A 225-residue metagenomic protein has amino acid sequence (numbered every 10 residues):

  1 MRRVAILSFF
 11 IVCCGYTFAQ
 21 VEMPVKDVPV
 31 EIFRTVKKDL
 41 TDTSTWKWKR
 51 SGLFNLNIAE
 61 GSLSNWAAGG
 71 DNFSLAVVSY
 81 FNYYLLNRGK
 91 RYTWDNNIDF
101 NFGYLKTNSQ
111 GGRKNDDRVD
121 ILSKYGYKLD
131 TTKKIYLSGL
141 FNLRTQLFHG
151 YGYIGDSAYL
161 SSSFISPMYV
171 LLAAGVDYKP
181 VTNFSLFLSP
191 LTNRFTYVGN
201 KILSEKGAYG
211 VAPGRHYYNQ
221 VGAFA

Functional and structural regions predicted by a protein language model:
M1-M23: Bacterial Sec-dependent N-terminal signal peptides
Y16-L53: Sec-dependent signal peptide cleavage junction
G52, L56-I58, S79-N87, I121-Y127 (+3 more regions): Residues on the lipid-exposed face of transmembrane beta-strands in outer-membrane beta-barrel proteins
L56-S62, G89-R91, F100-K106, F141-H149 (+1 more regions): Transmembrane beta-strands of outer-membrane beta-barrel pores
W66-D71, L105-G112, D156-S162, Y209-Y217: Extracellular loop and loop/strand-boundary signature of outer-membrane beta-barrel proteins
F73-S79, N115-V119, S166-V170, Y217-A223: Residues that define the transmembrane beta-barrel architecture of outer-membrane proteins
Y92-W94, T132-L137, N183-L186: Repeated loop/turn-to-beta-strand initiation elements of outer-membrane beta-barrel proteins
S189, N193-A225: Outer-membrane beta-barrel transmembrane domain signature
